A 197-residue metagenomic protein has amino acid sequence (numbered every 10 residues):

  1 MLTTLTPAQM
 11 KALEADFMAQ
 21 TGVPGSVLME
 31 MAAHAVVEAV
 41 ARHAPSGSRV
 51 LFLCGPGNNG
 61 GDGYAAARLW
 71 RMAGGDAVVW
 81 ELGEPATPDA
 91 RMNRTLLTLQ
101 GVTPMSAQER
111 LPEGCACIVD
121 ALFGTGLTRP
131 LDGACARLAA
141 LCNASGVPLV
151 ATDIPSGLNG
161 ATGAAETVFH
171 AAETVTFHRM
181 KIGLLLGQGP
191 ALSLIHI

Functional and structural regions predicted by a protein language model:
M1-A8, A12-L13, F17, C115-I195: YjeF_N-associated NAD(P)HX repair module
M1-S46: Positively charged, low-complexity intrinsically disordered leader regions
G22, V27, H34, R94 (+3 more regions): General N-terminal targeting signals
V37-A121, P130-T152: Nucleotide and nucleotide-moiety/phosphate-recognizing core
